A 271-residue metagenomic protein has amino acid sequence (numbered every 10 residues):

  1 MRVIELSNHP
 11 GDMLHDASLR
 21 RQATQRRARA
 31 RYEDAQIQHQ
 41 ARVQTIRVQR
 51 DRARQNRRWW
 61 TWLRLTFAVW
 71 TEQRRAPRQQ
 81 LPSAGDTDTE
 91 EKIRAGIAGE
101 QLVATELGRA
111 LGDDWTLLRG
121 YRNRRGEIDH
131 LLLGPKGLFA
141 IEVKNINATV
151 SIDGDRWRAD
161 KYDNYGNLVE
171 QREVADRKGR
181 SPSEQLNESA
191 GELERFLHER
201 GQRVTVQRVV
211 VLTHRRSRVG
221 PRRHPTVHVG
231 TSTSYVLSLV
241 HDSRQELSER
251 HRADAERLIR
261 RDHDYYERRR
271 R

Functional and structural regions predicted by a protein language model:
M1-G126, N147-I152, A159-R271: Surface-exposed interaction regions that form or flank ligand-binding interfaces
H130-L132, F139-A148: Conserved catalytic cores of phosphodiester-cleaving nucleases, focusing on short active-site segments
G134-K136, G154: Short acidic-glycine loop/turn motifs at beta-strand connectors
G137-F139, Q207: Structural motif
